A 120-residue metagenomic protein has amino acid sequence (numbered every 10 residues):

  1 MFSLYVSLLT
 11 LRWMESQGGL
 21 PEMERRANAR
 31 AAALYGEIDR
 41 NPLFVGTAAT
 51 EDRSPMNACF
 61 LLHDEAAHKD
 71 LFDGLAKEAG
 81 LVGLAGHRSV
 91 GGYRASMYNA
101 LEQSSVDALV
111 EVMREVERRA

Functional and structural regions predicted by a protein language model:
M1-R12: PLP-dependent aminotransferase class I/II
R12-T47: Conserved PLP-dependent catalytic core of the aminotransferase class-I/II
L43-T47, G80-G86: A short linear hydrophobic-aromatic micro-motif
F44-L75: Conserved PLP-binding catalytic core of the aspartate aminotransferase-like
D70-E78, A108-R114: Short amphipathic alpha-helices in soluble, non-transmembrane regions that often serve as interface/regulatory elements
F72, L84-S89: A glycine-biased, small/acidic residue-tolerant capping/turn segment at secondary-structure junctions
V90-A120: PLP-dependent enzyme catalytic core of the Aspartate aminotransferase-like
